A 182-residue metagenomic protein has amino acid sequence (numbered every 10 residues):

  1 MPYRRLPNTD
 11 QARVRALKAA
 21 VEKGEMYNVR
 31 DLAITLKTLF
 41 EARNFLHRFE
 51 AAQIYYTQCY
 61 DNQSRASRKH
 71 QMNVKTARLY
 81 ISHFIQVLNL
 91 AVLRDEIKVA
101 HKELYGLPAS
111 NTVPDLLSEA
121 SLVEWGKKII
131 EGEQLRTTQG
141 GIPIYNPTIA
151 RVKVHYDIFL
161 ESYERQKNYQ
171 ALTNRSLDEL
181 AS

Functional and structural regions predicted by a protein language model:
M1-S182: Basic/polar low-complexity intrinsically disordered segments
